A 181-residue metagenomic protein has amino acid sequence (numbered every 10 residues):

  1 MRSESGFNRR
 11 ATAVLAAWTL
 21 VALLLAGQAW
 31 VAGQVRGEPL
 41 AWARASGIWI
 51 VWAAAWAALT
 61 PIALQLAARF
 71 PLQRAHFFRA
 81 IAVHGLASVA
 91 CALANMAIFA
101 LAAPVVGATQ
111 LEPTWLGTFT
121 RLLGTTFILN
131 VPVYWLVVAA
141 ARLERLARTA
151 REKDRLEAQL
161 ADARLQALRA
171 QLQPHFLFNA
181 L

Functional and structural regions predicted by a protein language model:
M1-A82, M96-F119, A150: N-terminal sensory and localization modules of signal-transduction and trafficking proteins
A13-A17, L86-A87, T125, L181: Alpha-helical transmembrane segments of MFS and MFS-like solute carriers/permeases
A57, P61, W135-V138, N179: Generic alpha-helical secondary structure signal
A57-A58, I128-L129, A170-Q171: Hydrophobic alpha-helical transmembrane segments of integral membrane proteins, especially lipid-exposed positions
Q65, R142, L146, A167: Solvent-exposed, charged/polar functional surfaces in cytosolic regulatory/catalytic domains
L86-E157: Cytosolic coiled-coil signaling helices that couple upstream sensory modules
E157, A161-L181: Histidine-centered phosphotransfer motif of kinases
